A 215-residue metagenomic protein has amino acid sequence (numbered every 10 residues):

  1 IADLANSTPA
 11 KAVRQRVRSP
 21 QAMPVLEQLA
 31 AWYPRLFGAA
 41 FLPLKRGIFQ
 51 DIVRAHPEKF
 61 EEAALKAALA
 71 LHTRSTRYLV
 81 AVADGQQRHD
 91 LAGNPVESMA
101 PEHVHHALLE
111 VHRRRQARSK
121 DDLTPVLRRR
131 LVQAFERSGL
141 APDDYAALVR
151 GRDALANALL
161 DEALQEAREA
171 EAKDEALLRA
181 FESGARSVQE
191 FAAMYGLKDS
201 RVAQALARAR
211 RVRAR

Functional and structural regions predicted by a protein language model:
A2-E62, A70, R74, L79-R88 (+2 more regions): N-terminal, leucine/charged-rich tether regions that mediate assembly and partner docking in large macromolecular
Q50, L178, Q189: Residues within the helices of the helix-turn-helix
I52, Y145, E190-A193: Short alpha-helical "recognition helix" segments of helix-turn-helix
E58-E62, Q189-R208: Short, basic interhelical loop/turn and adjoining N-cap of the next helix at nucleic-acid- or acidic-partner-contacting
A64, R150-K173: Short, Lys/Arg-enriched anionic-surface-contact patches
V80, G85-K120: Long, charge-dense
R168-A185: Short, amphipathic alpha-helical "recognition" segments used to contact nucleic acids or chromatin
A170, A205-R215: Short, solvent-exposed alpha-helical "recognition" segments
